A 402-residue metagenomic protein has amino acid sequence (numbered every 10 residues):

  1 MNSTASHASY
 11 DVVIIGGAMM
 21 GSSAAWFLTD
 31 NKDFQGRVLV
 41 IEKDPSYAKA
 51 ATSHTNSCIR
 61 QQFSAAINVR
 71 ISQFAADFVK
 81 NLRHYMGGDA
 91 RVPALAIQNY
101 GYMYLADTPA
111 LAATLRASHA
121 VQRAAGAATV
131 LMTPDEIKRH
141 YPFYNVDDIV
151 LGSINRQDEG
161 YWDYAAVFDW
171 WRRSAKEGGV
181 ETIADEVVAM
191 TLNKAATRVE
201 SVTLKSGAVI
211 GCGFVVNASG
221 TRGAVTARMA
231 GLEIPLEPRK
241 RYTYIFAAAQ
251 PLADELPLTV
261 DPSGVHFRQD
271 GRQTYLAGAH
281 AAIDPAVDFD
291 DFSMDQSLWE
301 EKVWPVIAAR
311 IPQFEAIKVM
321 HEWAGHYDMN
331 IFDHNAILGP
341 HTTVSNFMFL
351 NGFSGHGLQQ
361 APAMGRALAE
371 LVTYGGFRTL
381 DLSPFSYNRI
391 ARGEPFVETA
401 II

Functional and structural regions predicted by a protein language model:
S6-M20, L39: Beta1/beta-strand and adjacent pyrophosphate-binding region of the FAD-binding site in flavoprotein oxidoreductases
T29-A51: Glycine-rich FAD pyrophosphate-binding loop
S57-H140, G264-H266: Dinucleotide-binding Rossmann-like beta1-alpha1 core, especially the glycine-rich loop that anchors the ADP
A66, R70-Q73, L105-T114, I154-R173 (+1 more regions): Short beta-strand to alpha-helix junction loop
V92, E233, A248-N346: Active-site lid/adjacent beta-loop-alpha segment flanking the redox-cofactor pocket in flavoenzymes
I154-S206, I210: Helical element adjacent to the flavin cofactor pocket in flavoenzyme catalytic cores
S206-E255: Central helical "cap/lid" subdomain
P305-I402: C-terminal catalytic lobe of FAD-dependent flavoproteins
